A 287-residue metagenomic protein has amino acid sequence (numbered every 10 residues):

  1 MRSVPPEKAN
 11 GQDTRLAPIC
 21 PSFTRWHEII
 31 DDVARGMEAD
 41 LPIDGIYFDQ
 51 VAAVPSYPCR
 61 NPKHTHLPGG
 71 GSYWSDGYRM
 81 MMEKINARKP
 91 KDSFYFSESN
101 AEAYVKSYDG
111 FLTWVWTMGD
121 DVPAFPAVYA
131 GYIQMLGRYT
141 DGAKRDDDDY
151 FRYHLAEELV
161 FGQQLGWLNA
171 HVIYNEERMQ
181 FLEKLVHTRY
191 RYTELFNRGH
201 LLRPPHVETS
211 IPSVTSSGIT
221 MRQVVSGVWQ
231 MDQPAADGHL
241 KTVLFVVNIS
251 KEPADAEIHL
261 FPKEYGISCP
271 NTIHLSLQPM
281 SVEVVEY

Functional and structural regions predicted by a protein language model:
M1-L41, M118: Active-site-adjacent "subsite" loops/lids of carbohydrate-active enzymes
M1-N10, Y57-L67, D109-T117: Aromatic- and acidic-residue-enriched segments that line the glycan-binding/catalytic groove of carbohydrate-active
L16-S22, P55-H66, E98, E194 (+1 more regions): Functionally engaged cysteine thiol sites
T24-H27, A34, W74-G266: Active-site-proximal substrate-binding groove within the catalytic cores of carbohydrate-active enzymes
I29-P62: Active-site groove signature of glycoside hydrolases
S268-T272: Short alpha-helix capping/helix-loop boundary micro-motifs
I273-Y287: C-terminal beta-strand-rich structural cap/linker in extracellular carbohydrate-active enzymes
